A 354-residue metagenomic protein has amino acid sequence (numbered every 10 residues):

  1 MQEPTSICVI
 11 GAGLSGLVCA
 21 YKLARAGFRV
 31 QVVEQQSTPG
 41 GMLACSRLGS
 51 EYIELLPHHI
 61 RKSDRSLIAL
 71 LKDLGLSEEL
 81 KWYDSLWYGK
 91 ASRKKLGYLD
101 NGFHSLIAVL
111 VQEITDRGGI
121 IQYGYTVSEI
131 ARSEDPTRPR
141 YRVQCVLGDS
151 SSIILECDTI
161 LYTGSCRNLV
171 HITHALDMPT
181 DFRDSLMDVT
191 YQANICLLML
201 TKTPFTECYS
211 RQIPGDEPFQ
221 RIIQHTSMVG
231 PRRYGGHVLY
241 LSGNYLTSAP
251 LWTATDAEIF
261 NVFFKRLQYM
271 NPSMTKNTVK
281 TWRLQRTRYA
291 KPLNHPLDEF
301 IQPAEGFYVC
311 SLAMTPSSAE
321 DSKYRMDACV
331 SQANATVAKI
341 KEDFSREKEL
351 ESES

Functional and structural regions predicted by a protein language model:
E3-V32: N-terminal Rossmann-like FAD-binding beta1-loop-alpha1 element of flavoenzymes
S15, T38, R167: Conserved Rossmann-like nucleotide-cofactor binding loop
A24-R47: Glycine-rich FAD pyrophosphate-binding loop
A26, Y125-W252, A257, K265-M270 (+2 more regions): Mid-domain catalytic core of redox enzymes that form a hydrophobic substrate pocket/lid adjacent to a catalytic redox
G49-K90: Dinucleotide-binding Rossmann-like beta1-alpha1 core, especially the glycine-rich loop that anchors the ADP
H58-R65, G89-E113, W252-I259: Short beta-strand to alpha-helix junction loop
T115-V127: A conserved beta-strand/loop element that lines the FAD pocket in flavoprotein oxidoreductases
H225, P231-S354: Conserved flavin/dinucleotide-binding core of flavoenzymes
